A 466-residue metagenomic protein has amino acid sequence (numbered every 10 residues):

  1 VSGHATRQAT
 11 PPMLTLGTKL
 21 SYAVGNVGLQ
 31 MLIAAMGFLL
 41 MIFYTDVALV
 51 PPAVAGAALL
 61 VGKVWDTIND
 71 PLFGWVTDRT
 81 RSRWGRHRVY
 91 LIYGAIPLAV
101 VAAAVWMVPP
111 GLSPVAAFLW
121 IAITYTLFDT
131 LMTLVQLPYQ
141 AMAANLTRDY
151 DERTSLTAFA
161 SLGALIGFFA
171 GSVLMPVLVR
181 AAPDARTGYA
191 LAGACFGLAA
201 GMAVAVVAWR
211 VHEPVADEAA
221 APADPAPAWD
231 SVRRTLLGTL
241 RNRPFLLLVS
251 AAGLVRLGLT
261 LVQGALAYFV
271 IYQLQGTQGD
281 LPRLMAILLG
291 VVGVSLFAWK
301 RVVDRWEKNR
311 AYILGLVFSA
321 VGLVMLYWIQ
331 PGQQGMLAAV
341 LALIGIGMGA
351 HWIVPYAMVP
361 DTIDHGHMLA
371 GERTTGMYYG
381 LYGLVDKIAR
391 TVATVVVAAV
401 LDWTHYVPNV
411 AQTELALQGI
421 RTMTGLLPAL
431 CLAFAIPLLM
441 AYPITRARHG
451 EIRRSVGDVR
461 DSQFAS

Functional and structural regions predicted by a protein language model:
G3-S466: Membrane-embedded alpha-helical bundles of multi-pass transporters/translocases, especially carrier/permease families
